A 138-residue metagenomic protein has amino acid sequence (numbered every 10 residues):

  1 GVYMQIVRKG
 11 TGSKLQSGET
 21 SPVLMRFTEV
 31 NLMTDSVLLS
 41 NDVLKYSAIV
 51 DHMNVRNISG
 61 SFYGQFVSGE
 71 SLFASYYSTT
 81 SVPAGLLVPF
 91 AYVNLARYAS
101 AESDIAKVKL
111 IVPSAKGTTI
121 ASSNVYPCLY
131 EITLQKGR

Functional and structural regions predicted by a protein language model:
G1-R138: Cross-family detector of peptidyl-prolyl cis-trans isomerase
